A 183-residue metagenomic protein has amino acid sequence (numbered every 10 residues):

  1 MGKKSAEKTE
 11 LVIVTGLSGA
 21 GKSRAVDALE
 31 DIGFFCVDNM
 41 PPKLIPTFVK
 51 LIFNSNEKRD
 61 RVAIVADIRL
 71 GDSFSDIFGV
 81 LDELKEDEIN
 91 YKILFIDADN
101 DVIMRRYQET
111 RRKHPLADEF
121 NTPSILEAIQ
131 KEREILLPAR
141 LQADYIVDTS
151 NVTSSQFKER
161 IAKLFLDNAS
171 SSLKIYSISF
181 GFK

Functional and structural regions predicted by a protein language model:
G2-K3, E127-K183: C-terminal accessory "lid"/substrate-recognition subdomains
V14: Hydrophobic anchor at the beta1->P-loop junction of P-loop NTPases
S18: The conserved Walker
G21: Conserved glycine(s) of the Walker
A25-V26: Post-Walker A alpha-helix
I32, C36-E83: Conserved nucleotide-sensing/catalytic segment adjacent to the nucleotide-binding pocket in NTP-handling enzymes
D72-F74, N100-Y107, L116, S155-Q156: Switch/connector loops and helix/strand junctions flanking conserved nucleotide-binding motifs in nucleotide-processing
D87-R111, V147-D148: Conserved phosphate-donor/acceptor-positioning beta-strand/loop module used by diverse small-molecule
